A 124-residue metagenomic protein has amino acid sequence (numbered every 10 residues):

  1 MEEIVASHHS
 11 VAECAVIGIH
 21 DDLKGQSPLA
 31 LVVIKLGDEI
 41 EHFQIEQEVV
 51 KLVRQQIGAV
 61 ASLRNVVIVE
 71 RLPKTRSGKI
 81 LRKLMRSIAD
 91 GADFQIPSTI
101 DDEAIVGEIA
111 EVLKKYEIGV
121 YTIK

Functional and structural regions predicted by a protein language model:
M1-A61, R71, R76, I80 (+2 more regions): AMP-binding/adenylate-forming catalytic core of the ANL superfamily
V66-V69: General small-molecule cofactor/ligand-binding pocket signal
G91-Q95: Short loop/turn hinge sites at secondary-structure boundaries
V106-K124: Cysteine/selenocysteine-centered motifs that mediate thiol-based redox chemistry or coordinate metal-sulfur cofactors
